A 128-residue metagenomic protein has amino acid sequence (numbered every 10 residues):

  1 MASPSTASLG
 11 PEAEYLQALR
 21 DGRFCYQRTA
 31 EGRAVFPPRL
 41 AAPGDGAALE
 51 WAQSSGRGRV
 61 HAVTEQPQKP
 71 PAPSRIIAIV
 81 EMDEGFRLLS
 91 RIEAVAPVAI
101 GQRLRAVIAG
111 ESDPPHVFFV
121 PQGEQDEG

Functional and structural regions predicted by a protein language model:
M1-F24, P114-V117, Q122-G123, G128: A broadly conserved sequence feature marking short terminus-proximal activation segments in nucleic acid-centric
Y15, C25, E50-W51, A78 (+1 more regions): Short, conserved secondary-structure segments in the cores of folded domains
L19-S55: Cys/His-rich short segments
G58-V60: Conserved hydrophobic positions within beta-strands
V63-K69, E111-S112: Short, conserved beta-turn/loop elements at beta-strand boundaries and strand-helix junctions
Q68-A72, P97-V98: Short glycine/serine/proline-enriched coil/turn segments at secondary-structure junctions
A72-R87: OB-fold (S1/OB) nucleic-acid-binding surfaces
S90-G128: Well-ordered alpha/beta subsegment
